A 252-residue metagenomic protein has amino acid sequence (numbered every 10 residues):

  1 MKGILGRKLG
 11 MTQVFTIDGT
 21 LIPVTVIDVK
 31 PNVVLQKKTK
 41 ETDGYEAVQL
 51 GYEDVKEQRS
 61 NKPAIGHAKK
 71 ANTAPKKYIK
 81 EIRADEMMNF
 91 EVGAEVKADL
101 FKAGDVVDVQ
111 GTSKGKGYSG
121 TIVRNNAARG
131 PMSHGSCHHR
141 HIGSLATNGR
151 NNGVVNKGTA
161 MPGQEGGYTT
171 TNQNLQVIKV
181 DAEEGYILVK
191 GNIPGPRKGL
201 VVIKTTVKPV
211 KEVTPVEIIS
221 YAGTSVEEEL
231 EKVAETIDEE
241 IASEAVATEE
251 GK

Functional and structural regions predicted by a protein language model:
M1-K252: Extended basic (Lys/Arg/His-rich) segments that typically form rRNA-contacting surfaces in ribosomal proteins
